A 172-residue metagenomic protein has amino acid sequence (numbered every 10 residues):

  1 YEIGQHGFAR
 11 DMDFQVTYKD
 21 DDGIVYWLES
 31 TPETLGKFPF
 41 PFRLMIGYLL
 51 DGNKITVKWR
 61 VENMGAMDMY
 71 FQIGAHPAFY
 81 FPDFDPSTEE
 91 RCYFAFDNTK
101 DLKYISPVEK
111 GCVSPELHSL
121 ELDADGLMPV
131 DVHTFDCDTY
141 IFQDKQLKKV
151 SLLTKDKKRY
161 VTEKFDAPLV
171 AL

Functional and structural regions predicted by a protein language model:
E2-G52: Extended, loop-rich substrate-binding clefts of extracytoplasmic carbohydrate-active enzymes
A9-R10, A78, K164-A171: A short, sequence-level motif marking secondary-structure junctions
G23, K54-T56, D68, L169: Structural motif
I24-Y26, L44-I46, V57, I73 (+2 more regions): Hydrophobic residues positioned within well-ordered beta-strands of beta-sheet architectures
S30-P32, L50-G52, N63-G65, P77-F81 (+1 more regions): Beta-strand elements of well-folded, non-transmembrane domains
I55-N63, K149-T154: Beta-strand cores of secreted/periplasmic/IMS beta-sandwich domains, seen most often in copper-related folds
K58-R91: Acidic (Asp/Glu-rich), glycine- and aromatic
F81, D85-P168: Active-site/ligand-binding surface loops and adjacent short beta/alpha elements that line catalytic pockets across
